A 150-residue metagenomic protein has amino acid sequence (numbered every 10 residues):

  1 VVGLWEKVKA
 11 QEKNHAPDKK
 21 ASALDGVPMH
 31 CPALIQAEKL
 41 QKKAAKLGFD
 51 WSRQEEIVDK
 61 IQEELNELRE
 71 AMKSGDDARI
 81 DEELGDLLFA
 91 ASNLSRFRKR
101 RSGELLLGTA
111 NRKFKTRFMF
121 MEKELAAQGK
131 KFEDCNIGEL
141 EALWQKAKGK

Functional and structural regions predicted by a protein language model:
V1-L84, F89-K150: Flexible "arm" and connector segments at domain edges
